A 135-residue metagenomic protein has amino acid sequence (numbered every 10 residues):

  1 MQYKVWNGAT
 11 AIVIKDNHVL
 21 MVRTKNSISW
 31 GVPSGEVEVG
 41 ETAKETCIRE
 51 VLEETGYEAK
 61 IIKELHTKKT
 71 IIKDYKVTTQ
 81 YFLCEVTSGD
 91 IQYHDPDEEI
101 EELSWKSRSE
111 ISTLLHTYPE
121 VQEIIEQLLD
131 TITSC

Functional and structural regions predicted by a protein language model:
M1-V19, T67: Conserved N-terminal beta-strand and adjoining loop/helix that marks the start of the Nudix/MutT-like hydrolase domain
A9, A59-I62: Small-residue-enriched segments and motifs
L20, I28-W30, E53, G89: Glycine-centered loop/turn positions within well-structured domains that cap or flank conserved ligand/cofactor-binding
L20-M21, C135: Short hydrophobic-aromatic micro-motifs
T24: Short loop/turn segments immediately following the C-termini of beta-strands
G31-G35: A short gly/proline-enriched turn/hairpin at secondary-structure junctions
V37-K60, K69-E120: Unchanged
T113-C135: Charged phosphate-binding loop/patch that engages nucleotide di/tri-phosphates or the phosphate backbone of nucleic
